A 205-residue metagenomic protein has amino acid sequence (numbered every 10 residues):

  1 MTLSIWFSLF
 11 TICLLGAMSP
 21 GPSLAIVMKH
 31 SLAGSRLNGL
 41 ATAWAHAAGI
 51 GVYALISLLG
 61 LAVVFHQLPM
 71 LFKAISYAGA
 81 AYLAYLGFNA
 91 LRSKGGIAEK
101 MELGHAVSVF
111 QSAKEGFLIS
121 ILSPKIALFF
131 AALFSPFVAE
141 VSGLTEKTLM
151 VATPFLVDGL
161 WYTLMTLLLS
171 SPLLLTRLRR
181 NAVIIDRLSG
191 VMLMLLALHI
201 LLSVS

Functional and structural regions predicted by a protein language model:
L3-K73, F129-P154, T163, L167: Juxtamembrane transmembrane-helix termini in multi-pass membrane transport proteins
F7, T11, A106-L118, T148-L149: Alpha-helical membrane-protein architecture signal
L37-S112, L198: Membrane helix-loop-helix hairpins that form the core translocation module of multi-pass transporters
A45-V52, A113-I126, D186-S189: Select subsegments of transmembrane alpha-helices in polytopic membrane proteins, especially boundary-proximal
A54-L58, L122-A127, A131, S189-S205: Hydrophobic alpha-helical transmembrane segments in multi-pass integral membrane proteins
Q67-A98, T153, V157-M165, T176-S205: Selective transmembrane alpha-helices of multi-pass membrane proteins
S170-L175: Short, flexible, glycine-rich and Lys/Arg-enriched loop motifs at helix boundaries that contact anionic partners
